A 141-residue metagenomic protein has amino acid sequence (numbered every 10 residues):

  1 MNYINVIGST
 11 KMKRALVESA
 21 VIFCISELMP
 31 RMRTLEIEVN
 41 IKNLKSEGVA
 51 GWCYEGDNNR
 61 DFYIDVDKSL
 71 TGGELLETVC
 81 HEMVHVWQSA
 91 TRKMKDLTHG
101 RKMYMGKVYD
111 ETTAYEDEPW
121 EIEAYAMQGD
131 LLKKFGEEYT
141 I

Functional and structural regions predicted by a protein language model:
N2, L28-T34, K93-K95, F135-I141: Surface-exposed helix-capping loop/turn segments at secondary-structure junctions
N2-D57: Auxiliary, metal-adjacent structural segments of Zn-dependent hydrolase domains
K11, A15, G73-E74, T78 (+1 more regions): Soluble non-cytosolic domains of exported or imported proteins
F62-V79: Short pre-active-site segment immediately N-terminal to the catalytic Zn-binding motif
G73, S89-I122: Post-HEXXH active-site segment of zinc metalloproteases
E77-S89, A124: Active-site recognition of the HExxH zinc-binding catalytic motif
A114-D117, A126-I141: Long, well-structured alpha-helical subdomains associated with metal-dependent extracellular/ecto-lumenal hydrolases
